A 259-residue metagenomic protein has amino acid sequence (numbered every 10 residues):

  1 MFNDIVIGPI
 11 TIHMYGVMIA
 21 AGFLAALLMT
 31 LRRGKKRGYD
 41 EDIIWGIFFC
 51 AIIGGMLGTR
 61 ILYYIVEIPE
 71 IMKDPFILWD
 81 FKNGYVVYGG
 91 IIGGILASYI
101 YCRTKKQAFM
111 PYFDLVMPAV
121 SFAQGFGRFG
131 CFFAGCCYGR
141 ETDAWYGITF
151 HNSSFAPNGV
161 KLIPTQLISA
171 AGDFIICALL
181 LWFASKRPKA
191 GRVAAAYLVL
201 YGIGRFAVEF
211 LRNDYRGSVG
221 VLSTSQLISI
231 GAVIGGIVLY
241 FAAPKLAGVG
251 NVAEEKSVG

Functional and structural regions predicted by a protein language model:
M1-G259: A feature for loop-to-transmembrane-helix boundaries and adjacent hydrophobic helices in multi-pass integral membrane
